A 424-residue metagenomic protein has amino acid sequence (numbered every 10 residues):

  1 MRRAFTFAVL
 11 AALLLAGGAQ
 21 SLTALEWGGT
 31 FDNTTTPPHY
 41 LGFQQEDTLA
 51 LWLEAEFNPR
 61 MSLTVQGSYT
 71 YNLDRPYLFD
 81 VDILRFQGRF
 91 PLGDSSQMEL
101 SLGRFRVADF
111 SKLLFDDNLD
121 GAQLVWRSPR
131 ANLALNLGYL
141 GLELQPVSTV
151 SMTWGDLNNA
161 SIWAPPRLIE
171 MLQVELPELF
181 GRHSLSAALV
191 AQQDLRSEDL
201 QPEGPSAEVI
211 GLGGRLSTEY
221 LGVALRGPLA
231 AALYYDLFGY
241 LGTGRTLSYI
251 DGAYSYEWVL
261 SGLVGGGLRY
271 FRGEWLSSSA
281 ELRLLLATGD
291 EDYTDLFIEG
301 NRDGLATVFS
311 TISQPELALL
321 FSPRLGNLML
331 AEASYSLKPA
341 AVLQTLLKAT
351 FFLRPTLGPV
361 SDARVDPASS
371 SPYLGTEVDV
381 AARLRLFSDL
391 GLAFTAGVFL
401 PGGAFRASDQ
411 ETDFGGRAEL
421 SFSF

Functional and structural regions predicted by a protein language model:
M1-A4: Positively charged n-region of N-terminal signal peptides that target proteins for export
F7-G17: Bacterial N-terminal signal peptides
Q20-D47, A55, P59-V65, L100 (+2 more regions): Transmembrane beta-strand segments of Gram-negative outer membrane beta-barrel proteins
E26, R60, L92-E99, D109 (+6 more regions): Signature for the C-terminal beta-barrel architecture of outer-membrane proteins
T64-Q87: Membrane helical hairpin/interfacial module
S279-E281, L286-Y373, E377: C-terminal structural cap/anchor segments
L282, Y335, V380-A382, A393-F394 (+1 more regions): Hydrophobic, well-ordered secondary-structure elements that form the walls of internal hydrophobic environments
T412-F424: Outer-membrane beta-barrel "beta-signal"
